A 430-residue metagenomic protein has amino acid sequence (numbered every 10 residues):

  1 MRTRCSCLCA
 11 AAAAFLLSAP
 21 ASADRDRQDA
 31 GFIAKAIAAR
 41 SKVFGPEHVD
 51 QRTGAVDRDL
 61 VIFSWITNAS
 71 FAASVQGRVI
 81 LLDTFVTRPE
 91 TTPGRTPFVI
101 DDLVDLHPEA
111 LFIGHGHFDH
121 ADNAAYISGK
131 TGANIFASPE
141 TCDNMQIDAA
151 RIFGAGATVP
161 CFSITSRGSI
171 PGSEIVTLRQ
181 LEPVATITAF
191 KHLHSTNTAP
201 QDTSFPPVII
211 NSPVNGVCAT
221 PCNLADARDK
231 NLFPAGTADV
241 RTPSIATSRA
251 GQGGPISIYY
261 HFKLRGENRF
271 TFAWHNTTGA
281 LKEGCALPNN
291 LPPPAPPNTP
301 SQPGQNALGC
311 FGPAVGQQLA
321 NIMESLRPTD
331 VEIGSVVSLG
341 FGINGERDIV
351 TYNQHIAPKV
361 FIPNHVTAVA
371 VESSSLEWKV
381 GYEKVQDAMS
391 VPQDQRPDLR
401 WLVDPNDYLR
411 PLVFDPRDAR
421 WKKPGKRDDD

Functional and structural regions predicted by a protein language model:
C7-L16: Bacterial N-terminal signal peptides
S18-P20: N-terminal signal peptide c-region/cleavage motif recognized by signal peptidases
R25-V56, C142-I258, R265-E267: Metallo-beta-lactamase
A36-V56, F63-I66, S70-I113, H117 (+5 more regions): Pre-active-site segment of Zn-dependent metallo-hydrolases
A69, D102-D105, R241, Q252-I343 (+1 more regions): Mobile, glycine- and charge-enriched loop segments and immediately flanking short secondary-structure elements within
V79-D83, A110-I113, I135-A137, T188-A189 (+3 more regions): Structural recognition of the beta-strand scaffold that forms the well-ordered cores of secreted hydrolase catalytic
P108, A133, L319-M323, R327-V337 (+1 more regions): Proline-aspartate-enriched helix->loop->beta-strand connector
I135, C142-I187, E346-D430: Binuclear metal-ion centers of metallo-dependent hydrolases, dominated by the metallo-beta-lactamase
